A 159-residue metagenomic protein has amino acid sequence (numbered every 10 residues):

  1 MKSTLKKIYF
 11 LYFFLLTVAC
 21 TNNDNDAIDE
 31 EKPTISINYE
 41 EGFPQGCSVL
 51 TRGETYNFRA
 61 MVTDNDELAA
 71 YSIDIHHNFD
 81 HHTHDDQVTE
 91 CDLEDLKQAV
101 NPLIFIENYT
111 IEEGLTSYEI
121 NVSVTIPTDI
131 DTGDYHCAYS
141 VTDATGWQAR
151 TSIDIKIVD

Functional and structural regions predicted by a protein language model:
M1-A19: Sec-dependent bacterial lipoprotein signal peptides
F14-E41: Bacterial Sec-dependent N-terminal signal peptides
E41-L50: Short beta-strand segments of immunoglobulin-like
Y56-E67, H77, D143: Extracellular acidic, Ser/Thr/Pro-rich low-complexity tracts
N101-E107, I111-S123: Aromatic sugar-binding surface patches on proteins that engage polysaccharides or sugar-phosphate polymers
Y139-V141: Conserved structural position at the C-terminal beta-strand of extracellular beta-sandwich adhesion modules
G146-R150: A structural signal for beta-strand boundary/capping segments at domain termini and interdomain linkers
T151-I157: C-terminal edge beta-strand
